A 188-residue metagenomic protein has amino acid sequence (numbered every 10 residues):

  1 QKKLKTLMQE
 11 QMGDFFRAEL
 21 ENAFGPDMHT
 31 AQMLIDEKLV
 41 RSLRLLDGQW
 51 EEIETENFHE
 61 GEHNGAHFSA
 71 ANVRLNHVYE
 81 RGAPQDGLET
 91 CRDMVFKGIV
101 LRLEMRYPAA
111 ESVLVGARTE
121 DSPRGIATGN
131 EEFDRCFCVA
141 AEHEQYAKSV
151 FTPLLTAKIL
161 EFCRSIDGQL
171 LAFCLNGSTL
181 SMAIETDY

Functional and structural regions predicted by a protein language model:
K2-Y188: Charged, low-complexity intrinsically disordered regions
